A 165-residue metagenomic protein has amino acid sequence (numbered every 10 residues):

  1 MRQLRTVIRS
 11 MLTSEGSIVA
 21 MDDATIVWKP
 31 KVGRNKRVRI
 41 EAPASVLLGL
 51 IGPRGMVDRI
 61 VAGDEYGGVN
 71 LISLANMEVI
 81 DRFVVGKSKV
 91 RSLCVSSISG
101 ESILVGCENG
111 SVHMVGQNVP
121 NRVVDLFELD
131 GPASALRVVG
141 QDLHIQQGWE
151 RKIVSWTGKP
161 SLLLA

Functional and structural regions predicted by a protein language model:
M1-Q3, G33-I40, E78-V84, N121-F127 (+1 more regions): A short beta-strand motif characteristic of beta-propeller blades
R5-M11, A42-G52, S88-V95, G131-R137: Canonical WD40 repeat/beta-propeller blade segments in eukaryotic WD-repeat proteins
S14, M56-V57, S99-G100, G140-D142: Conserved loop/turn motif of beta-propeller repeat scaffolds
I18-M21, I60-G63, I103-G106, L143-Q147: Conserved beta-strand element within WD40/beta-propeller blades
D23-A24, Y66, N109, W149: Residue-level signature of beta-propeller blades and closely related beta-rich strand-turn architectures in secreted
I26-V27, N70, H113-M114, K152-V154: WD40 beta-propeller blade core
K29-K31, L74, Q117-N118, W156-G158: Inter-blade boundary loops/turns of WD-repeat beta-propellers
V139-A165: Blade-level signature of beta-propeller repeat domains, shared across WD40, Kelch, NHL, RCC1 and BNR/Asp-box propellers
